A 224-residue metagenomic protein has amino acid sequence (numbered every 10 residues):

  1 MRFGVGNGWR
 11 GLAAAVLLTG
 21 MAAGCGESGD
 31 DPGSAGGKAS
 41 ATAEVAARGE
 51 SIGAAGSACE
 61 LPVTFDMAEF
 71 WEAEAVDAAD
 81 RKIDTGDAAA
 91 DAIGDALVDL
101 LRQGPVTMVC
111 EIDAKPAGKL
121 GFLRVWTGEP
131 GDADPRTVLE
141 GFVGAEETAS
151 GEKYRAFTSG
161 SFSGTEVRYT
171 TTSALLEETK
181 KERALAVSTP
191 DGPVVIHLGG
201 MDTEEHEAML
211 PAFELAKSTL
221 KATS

Functional and structural regions predicted by a protein language model:
R2-G94, M201-S224: N-terminal targeting sequences that direct proteins away from the cytosol to non-cytosolic compartments
A43-R48, I52, L61, V76-K181 (+1 more regions): Conserved polar/disulfide-associated segments of primarily extracytoplasmic proteins
T171, G199-G200: Short beta-strand segments enriched in hydrophobic/aromatic residues within well-folded beta-rich domains
I196: Conserved beta3 VAIK motif of the Hanks protein kinase fold
